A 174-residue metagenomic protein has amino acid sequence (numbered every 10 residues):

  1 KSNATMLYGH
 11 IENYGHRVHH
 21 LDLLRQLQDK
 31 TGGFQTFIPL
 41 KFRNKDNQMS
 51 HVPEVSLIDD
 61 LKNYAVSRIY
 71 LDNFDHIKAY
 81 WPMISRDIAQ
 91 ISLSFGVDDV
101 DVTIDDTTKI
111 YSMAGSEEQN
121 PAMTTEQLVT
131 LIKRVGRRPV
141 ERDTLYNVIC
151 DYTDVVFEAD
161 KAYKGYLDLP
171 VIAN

Functional and structural regions predicted by a protein language model:
K1-S2, L7-K30, Q48-I58, A114-G115: Conserved non-cysteine loop/helix-boundary elements of the Radical SAM core domain that shape
D29-N174: Auxiliary Fe-S-binding modules of radical SAM enzymes
